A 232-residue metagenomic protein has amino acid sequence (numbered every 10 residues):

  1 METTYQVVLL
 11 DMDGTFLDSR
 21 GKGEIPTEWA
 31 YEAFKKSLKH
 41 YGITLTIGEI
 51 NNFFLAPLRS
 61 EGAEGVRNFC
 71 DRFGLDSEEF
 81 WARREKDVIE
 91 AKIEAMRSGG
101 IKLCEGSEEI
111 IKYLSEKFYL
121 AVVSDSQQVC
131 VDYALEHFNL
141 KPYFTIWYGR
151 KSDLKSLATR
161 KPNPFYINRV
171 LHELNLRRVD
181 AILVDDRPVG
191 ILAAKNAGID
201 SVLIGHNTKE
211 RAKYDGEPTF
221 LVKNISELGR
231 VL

Functional and structural regions predicted by a protein language model:
M1-N51: Active-site neighborhood of HAD-like aspartate-dependent phosphohydrolases
M1-Y5, Q128, D132-L232: Asp-based, Mg2+/Mn2+-dependent phosphohydrolase catalytic module
L9-D11, V123, L183-V184: Generic enzyme active-site microenvironment
T27-K35, K39, G62-R67, Q128 (+1 more regions): An amphipathic alpha-helix signature
W29-K36, N68, E109, Y113 (+4 more regions): Alpha-helical elements of Rossmann-like donor-binding domains used by nucleotide-donor carbohydrate transfer enzymes
H40-T46, F54-A95: A metal-dependent, Asp-based hydrolase signature
E90-V122, Q128-D132, P164: Short, acidic loop-to-helix structural element flanking the phosphoryl-transfer center in phosphate-processing enzymes
